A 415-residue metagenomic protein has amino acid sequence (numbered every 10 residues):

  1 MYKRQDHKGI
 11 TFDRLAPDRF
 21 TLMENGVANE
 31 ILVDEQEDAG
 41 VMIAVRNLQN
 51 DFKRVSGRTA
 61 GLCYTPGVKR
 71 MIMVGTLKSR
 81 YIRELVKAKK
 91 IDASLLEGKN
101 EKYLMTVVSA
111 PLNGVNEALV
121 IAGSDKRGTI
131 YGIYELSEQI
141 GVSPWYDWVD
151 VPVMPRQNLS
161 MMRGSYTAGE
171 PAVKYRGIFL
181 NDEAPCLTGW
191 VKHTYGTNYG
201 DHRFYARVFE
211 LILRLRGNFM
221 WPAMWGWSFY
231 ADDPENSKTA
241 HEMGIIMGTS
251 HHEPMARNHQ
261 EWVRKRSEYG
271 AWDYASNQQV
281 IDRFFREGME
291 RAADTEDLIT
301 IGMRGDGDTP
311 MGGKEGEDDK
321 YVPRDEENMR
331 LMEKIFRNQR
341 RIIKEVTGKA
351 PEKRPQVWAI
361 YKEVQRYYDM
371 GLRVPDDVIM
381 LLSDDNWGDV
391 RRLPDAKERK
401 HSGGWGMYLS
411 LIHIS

Functional and structural regions predicted by a protein language model:
M1-Q5, I412-I414: Conserved small/polar residues in nucleotide/adenosyl-binding loops
R4-E170: Contiguous, structured surface segment used for ligand recognition
L22-D38, T188-K192, G307-Y321: Acidic/histidine-rich, surface-exposed loop or edge segments in extracytoplasmic proteins
L119-G141, W145, V149, D232-A256 (+1 more regions): Hydrophobic or amphipathic alpha-helical targeting/insertion segments
W145-N198, R203-A223, G403: An acidic-aromatic substrate-binding cleft motif
L159-P185, H241-H259, I379-L381, W387-G388 (+1 more regions): Glycine-rich, aromatic-flanked loop segments that form ligand/cofactor-binding clefts across common enzyme folds
M224, A231-P234, H241-E242, Y269-S402: Gly/Pro-rich turn-and-neighbor structural signature
G404-L411, S415: Active-site clefts of carbohydrate-active enzymes
